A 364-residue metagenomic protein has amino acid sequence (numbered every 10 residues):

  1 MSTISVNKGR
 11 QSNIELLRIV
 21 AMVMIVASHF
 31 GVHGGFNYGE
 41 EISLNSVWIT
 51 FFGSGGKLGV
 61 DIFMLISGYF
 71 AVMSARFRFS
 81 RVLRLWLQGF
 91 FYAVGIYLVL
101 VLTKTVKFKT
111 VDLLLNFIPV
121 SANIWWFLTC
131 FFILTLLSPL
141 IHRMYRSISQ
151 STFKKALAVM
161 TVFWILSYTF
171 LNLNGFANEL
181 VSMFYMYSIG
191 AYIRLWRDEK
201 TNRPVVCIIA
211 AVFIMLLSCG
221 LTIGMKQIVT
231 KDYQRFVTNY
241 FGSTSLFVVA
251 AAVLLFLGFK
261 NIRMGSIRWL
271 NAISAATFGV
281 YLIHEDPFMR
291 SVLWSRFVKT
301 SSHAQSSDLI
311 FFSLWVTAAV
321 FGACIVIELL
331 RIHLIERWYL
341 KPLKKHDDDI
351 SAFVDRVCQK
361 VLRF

Functional and structural regions predicted by a protein language model:
M1-V162, I208, G265-S266, M289 (+1 more regions): Membrane-cytosol interface segments of multi-pass membrane proteins, especially ER/Golgi lipid-handling enzymes
A21-A27, Y92-G95, L157-L166, M183 (+3 more regions): Alpha-helical transmembrane segments of multi-pass integral membrane proteins
F30-G35, L100-K107, V162-G175, L217-K231 (+1 more regions): C-terminal ends of transmembrane alpha-helices and the immediately adjacent extracellular/lumenal or cytosolic loop
V47-V60, L114-C130, T169-M186, C219-A252 (+1 more regions): Interfacial loop-to-helix transition and helix-capping segments at the boundaries of transmembrane helices
L134-R143, Y187-E199, A250-G265: Alpha-helical transmembrane segments in multipass membrane proteins, preferentially the mid-helix core
R146-A158, Y192-C219: Hydrophobic alpha-helical segments of polytopic membrane proteins
T152-E199: Loop-centered beta-sheet repeat module
K200-G279, E285-W315: Alpha-helical transmembrane segments and terminal signal-anchor/GPI-anchor hydrophobic tails, characterized by long
